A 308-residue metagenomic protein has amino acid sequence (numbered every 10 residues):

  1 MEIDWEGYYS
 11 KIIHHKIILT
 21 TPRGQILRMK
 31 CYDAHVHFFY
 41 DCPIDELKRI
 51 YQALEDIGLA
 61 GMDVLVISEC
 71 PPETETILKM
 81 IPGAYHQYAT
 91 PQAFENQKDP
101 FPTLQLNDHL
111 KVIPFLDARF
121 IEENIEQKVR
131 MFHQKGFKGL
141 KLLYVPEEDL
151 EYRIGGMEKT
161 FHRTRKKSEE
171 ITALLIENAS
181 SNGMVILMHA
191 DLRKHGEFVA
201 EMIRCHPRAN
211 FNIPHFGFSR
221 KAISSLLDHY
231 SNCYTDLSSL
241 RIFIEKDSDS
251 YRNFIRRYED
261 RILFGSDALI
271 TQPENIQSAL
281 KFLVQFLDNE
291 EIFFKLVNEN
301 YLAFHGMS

Functional and structural regions predicted by a protein language model:
E2-A34, P43-G61, D260-R261, T271-S308: Mid-to-C-terminal alpha-helical segments outside catalytic/metal-binding sites
Y8, L19-C42, Q97-R119, S231: Mobile, glycine- and charge-enriched loop segments and immediately flanking short secondary-structure elements within
L19-R23, I50-E55, E123-L140, S250-R257: Short amphipathic alpha-helices and their capping/turn segments at secondary-structure boundaries
Y32-V36, M62-V64, Q87, V112-L116 (+5 more regions): Hydrophobic faces of well-ordered beta-strands that scaffold small-molecule active sites in alpha/beta enzyme cores
F38-E46, V66-E75, T90-E95, A118-I125 (+4 more regions): Acidic-and-aromatic substrate-binding clefts and catalytic sites of carbohydrate-active enzymes
E55-G58, H133, S180, R204: Non-catalytic positions within long, well-ordered alpha-helices that form the structural scaffold/packing of enzyme
M80-V185, S231-Y234, S239-I242: Active-site gating/metal-coordination segments in enzymes
T164-L263: Catalytic pocket-lining loop regions of alpha/beta-barrel enzymes, especially the amidohydrolase/enolase/GH5 lineages
